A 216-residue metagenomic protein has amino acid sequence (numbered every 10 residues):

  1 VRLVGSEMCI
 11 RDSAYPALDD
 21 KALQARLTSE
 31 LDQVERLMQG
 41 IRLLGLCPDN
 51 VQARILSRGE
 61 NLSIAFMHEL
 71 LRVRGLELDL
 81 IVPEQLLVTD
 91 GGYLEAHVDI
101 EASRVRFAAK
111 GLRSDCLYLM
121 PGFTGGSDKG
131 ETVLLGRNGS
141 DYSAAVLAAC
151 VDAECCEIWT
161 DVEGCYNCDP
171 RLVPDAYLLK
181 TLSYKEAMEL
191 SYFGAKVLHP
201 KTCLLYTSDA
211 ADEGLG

Functional and structural regions predicted by a protein language model:
V1, G5-C203: Nucleotide/pyrophosphate-binding catalytic subdomain
L3, D209-G216: A short, hydrophobic C-terminal helix/tail in secreted or cell-surface proteins
